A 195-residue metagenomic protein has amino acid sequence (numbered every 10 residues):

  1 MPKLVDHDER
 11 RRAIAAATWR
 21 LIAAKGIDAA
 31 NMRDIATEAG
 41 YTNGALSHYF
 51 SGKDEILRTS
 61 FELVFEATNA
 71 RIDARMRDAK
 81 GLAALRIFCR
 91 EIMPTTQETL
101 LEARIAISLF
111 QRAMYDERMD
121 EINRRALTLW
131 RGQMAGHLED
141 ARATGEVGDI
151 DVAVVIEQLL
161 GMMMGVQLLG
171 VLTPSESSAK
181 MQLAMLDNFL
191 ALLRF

Functional and structural regions predicted by a protein language model:
K3-L4: Short Lys/Arg-rich basic patches
H7-T18, I35, S60-V64, T68 (+1 more regions): Generic hydrophobic, amphipathic alpha-helix propensity
R11, W19, E62, D73 (+5 more regions): Solvent-exposed, non-membrane alpha-helical residues enriched in polar/charged side chains
A13, R20-E55, T59: Helix-turn-helix
A24-D28, T99, T144: Short coil/turn segments at alpha/beta junctions that flank glycine-rich nucleotide-binding fingerprints
T59, I72-A103, A153-L159, L183: Hydrophobic alpha-helical connector segments
A84, Q97-E121: Amphipathic alpha-helical segments used for helix-helix packing
R118-R124, T128, R142-L193: Hydrophobic/aromatic-rich alpha-helical bundle segments in the mid-to-C-terminal region
